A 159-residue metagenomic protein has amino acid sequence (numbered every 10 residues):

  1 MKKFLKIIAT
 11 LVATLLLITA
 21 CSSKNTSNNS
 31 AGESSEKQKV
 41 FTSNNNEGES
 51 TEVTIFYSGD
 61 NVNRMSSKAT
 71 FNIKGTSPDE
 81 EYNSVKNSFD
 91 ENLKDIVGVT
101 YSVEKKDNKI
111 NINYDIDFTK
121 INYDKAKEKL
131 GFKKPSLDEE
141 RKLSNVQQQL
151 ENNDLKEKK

Functional and structural regions predicted by a protein language model:
M1-A9: Bacterial N-terminal signal peptides that target proteins for export
L11-L15: Alpha-helical transmembrane segments
L16-A20: C-terminal motif of bacterial Sec signal peptides marking the signal peptidase cleavage site
S22-K24: Bacterial signal peptide processing site
T26-S30: Intrinsically disordered, low-complexity repeat and linker tracts
A31-K159: Subset-of-secretome marker
